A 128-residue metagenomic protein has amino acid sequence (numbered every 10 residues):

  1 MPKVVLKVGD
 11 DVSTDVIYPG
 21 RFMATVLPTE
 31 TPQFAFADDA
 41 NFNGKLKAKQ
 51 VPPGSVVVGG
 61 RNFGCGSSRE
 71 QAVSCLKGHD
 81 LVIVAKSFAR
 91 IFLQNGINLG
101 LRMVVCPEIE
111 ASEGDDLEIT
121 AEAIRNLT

Functional and structural regions predicted by a protein language model:
M1-M23: N-terminal, positively charged, Ser/Thr/Ala/Gly-biased leader segments that form transit/presequence-like amphipathic
M23-A123: Feature captures the catalytic cores and cofactor-binding loops of soluble hydro-lyases/lyases that act on carboxylate
I124-T128: Short polybasic amphipathic segments
